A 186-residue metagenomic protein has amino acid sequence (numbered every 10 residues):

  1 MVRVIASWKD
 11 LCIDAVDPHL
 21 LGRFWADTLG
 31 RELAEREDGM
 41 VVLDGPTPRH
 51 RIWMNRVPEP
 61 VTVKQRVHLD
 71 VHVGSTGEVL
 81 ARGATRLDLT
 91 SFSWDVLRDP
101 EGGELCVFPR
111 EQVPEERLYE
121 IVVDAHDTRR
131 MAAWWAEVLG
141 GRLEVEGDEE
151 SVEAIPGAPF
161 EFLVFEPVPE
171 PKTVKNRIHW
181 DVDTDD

Functional and structural regions predicted by a protein language model:
M1-E37, V42-D88, R98-G147, V152-D186: Glyoxalase I/VOC metalloenzyme domain signal
T90-F92: Short, small/polar residue-rich loop motifs at catalytic or cofactor-binding pockets
